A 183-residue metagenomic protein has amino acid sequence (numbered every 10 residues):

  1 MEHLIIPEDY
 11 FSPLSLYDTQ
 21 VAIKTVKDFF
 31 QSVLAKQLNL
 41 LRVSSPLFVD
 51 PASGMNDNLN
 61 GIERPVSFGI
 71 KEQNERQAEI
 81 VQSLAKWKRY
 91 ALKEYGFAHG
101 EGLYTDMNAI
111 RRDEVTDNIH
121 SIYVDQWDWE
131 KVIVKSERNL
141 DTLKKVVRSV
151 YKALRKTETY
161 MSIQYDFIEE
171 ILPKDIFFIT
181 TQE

Functional and structural regions predicted by a protein language model:
E2-H120, D128-V132: Class II aminoacyl-tRNA synthetase-like tRNA-binding/catalytic domains
T25, F29, K145-K156: Long, highly charged amphipathic alpha-helices
N56, W129, T142-L143, A153: N-terminal, helix-rich and Lys/Arg-enriched segments in bacterial and organellar proteins
S121, V134, Y151-R155: Non-heme Fe(II) oxygenase catalytic core, chiefly the N-lobe of the double-stranded beta-helix
V134-K145: Well-ordered alpha/beta subsegment
S149-E183: Metal-assisted phosphate- and nucleotidyl-transfer catalytic regions
